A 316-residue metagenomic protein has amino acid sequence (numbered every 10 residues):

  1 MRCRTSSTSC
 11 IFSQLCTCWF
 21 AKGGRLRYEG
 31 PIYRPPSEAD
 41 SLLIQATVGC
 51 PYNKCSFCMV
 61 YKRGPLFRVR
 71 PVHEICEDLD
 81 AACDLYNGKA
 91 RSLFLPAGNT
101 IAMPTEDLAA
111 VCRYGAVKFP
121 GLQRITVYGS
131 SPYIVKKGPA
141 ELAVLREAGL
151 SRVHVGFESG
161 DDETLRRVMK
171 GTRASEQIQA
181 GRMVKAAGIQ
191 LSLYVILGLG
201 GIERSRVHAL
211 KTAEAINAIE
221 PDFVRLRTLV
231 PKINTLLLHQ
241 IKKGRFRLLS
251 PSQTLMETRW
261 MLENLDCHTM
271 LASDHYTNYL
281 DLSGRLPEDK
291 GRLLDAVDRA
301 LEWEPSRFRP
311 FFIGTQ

Functional and structural regions predicted by a protein language model:
R2, S7, T17-E38, N217-Q316: Auxiliary Fe-S-binding modules of radical SAM enzymes
E29-E77: Canonical Radical SAM [4Fe-4S] cluster-binding loop centered on the CxxxCxxC motif and its immediate flanking residues
L42, L93, I125-V127, V153-V155 (+3 more regions): Hydrophobic faces of well-ordered beta-strands that scaffold small-molecule active sites in alpha/beta enzyme cores
I75, L108, G138, Q177 (+3 more regions): Aromatic/hydrophobic pocket-lining residues that form the small-molecule binding cavity in soluble enzyme cores
C83-A186, D266: Conserved SAM/AdoMet-binding glycine-rich loop
P132, G160-T164, V184-H208, R227-I233 (+1 more regions): Conserved strand-turn element in the central/C-terminal portion of the radical SAM core barrel that lines
A140-E141, I202-N217: Catalytic cores of alpha/beta
